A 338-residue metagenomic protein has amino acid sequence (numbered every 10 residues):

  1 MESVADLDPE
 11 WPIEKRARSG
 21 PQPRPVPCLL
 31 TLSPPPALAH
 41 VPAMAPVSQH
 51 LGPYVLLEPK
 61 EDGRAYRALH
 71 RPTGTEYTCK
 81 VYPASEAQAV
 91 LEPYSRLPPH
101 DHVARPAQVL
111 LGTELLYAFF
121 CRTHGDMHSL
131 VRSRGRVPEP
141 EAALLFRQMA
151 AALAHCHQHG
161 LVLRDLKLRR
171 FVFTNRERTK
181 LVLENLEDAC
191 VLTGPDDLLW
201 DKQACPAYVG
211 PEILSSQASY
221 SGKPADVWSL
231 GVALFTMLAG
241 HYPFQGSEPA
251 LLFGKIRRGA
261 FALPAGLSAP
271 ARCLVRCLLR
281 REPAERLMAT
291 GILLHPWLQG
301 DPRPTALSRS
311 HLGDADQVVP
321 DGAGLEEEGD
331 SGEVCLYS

Functional and structural regions predicted by a protein language model:
R105-E114: Short beta-strand micro-motifs within the conserved protein kinase catalytic domain, predominantly in the N-lobe
T113-D126: Conserved short submotifs of the Hanks-type protein kinase catalytic core that shape the nucleotide-binding pocket
M127-V137: AlphaC helix of the protein kinase catalytic domain
L145-F146: Activation segment signature within eukaryotic-like protein kinase domains
H157-T174: Catalytic-loop of the protein kinase fold
R169-A207: Activation segment/activation loop of eukaryotic-type protein kinase catalytic domains
R280-E285, G291-T305: Terminal C-lobe "cap" of eukaryotic-type protein kinase domains
T305-S338: Regulatory extensions appended to serine/threonine kinase catalytic cores
